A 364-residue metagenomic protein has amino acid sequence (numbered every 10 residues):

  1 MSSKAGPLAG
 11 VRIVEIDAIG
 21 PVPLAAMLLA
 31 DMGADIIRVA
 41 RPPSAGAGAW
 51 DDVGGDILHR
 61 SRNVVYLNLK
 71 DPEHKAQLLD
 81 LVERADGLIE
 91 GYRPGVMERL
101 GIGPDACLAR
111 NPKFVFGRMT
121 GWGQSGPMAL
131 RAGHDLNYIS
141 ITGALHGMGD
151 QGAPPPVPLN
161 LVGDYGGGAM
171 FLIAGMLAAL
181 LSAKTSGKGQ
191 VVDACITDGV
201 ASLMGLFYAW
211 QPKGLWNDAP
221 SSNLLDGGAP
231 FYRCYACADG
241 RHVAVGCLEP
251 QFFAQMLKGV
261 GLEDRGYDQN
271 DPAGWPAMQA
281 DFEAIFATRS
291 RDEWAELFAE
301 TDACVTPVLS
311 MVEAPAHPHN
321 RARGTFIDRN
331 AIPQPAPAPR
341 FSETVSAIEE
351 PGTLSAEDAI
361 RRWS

Functional and structural regions predicted by a protein language model:
M1-R12, A219, A236-A238, E313-S364: Terminal low-complexity tails and localization/encapsulation signals of metabolic enzymes
M1-T185, D281, R329, E350 (+1 more regions): N-terminal helix-loop segment corresponding to the beta1-alpha1 unit of nucleotide/adenylate-binding folds
V39, K213-P220: Short Pro/Gly-enriched beta-strand edge/turn motifs at strand-loop
P43, W122-G123, I196-A201, D239-R241 (+2 more regions): Glycine-rich beta-alpha junction loops
Q124, A153-G163, K184-V200, P220-G227 (+1 more regions): Conserved Rossmann-fold dehydrogenase catalytic segment
T142, G168-G189, S202-G214, L257-E263: Oxidoreductase and adenylate-handling cofactor-binding alpha/beta cores
D226, F231-T301, V305: Aromatic-enriched alpha-helical interface/lid elements that frame and gate functional surfaces
A299-N320: Conserved PLP cofactor-binding pocket of PLP-dependent enzymes
